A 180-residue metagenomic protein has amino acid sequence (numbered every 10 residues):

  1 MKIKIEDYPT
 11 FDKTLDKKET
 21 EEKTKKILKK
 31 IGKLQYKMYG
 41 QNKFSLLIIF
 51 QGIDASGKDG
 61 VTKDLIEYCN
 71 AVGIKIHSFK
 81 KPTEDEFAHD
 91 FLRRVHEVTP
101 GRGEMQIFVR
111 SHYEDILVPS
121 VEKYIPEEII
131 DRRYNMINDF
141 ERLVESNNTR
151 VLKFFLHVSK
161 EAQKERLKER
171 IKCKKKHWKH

Functional and structural regions predicted by a protein language model:
M1-K26: Charged, amphipathic alpha-helical linker segments immediately N-terminal to NTP-binding catalytic cores
K30-G40: Pre-Walker A adenine-sensing motif
F44-S45, G103-M105, N148-L152: Loop/turn-to-beta-strand initiation segments
F50-I66: Glycine-rich phosphate-binding P-loop
K63-A71, H96-P100: Short, surface-exposed basic-aromatic patches at helix termini and helix-loop junctions that form
A71-T83: Short beta-strand-centered segment that lines the nucleotide-binding/catalytic pocket of NTP-utilizing
P82-I137, R142: P-loop NTPase motor core
S120-M136, V144-H180: A glycine- and Lys/Arg-enriched "phosphate-lid" helix/loop adjacent to the NTP-binding pocket of small-molecule kinases
